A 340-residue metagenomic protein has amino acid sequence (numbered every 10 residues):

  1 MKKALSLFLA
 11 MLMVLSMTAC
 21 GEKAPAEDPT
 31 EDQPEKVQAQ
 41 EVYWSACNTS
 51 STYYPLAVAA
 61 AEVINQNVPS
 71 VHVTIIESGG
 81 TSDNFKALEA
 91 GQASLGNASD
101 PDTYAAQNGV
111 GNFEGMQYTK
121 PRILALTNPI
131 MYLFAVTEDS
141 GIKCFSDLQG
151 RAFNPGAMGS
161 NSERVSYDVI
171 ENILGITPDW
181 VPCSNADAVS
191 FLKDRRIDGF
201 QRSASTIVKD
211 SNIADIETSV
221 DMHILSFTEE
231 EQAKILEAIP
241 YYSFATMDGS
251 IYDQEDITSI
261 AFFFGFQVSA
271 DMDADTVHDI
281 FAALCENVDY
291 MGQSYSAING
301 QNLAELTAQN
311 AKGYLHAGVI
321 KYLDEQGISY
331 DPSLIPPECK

Functional and structural regions predicted by a protein language model:
M1-E41, P337-K340: Short, low-complexity disordered leader/linker segments with a strong preference for bacterial N-terminal type II
P34-V42, T52-A59, S82-T103, L133 (+1 more regions): Conserved N-terminal glycine/acidic-rich loop preference
A39-N67, V71-H72, I130-D194, A308-G318: Bilobed "Venus flytrap"/periplasmic-binding protein-like clamshell domains and structurally analogous long
Y43-S45, T49-S50, A61-D83, Q92 (+9 more regions): N-terminal secretory/targeting leader peptides
A93-P129, I207-D210: Acidic, polar ligand-binding/catalytic clefts
D100-D102, G109-N112, S140, I176-M272: Pocket-lining segment of extracytoplasmic ligand-binding domains
A152-D168, A238-A311: Ligand-binding clefts/hinges and TM-proximal coupling segments of bilobed small-molecule sensing domains
D187, D194, A204-I224, D275-K340: An extracytoplasmic/periplasmic, membrane-proximal ligand-sensing/linker region
